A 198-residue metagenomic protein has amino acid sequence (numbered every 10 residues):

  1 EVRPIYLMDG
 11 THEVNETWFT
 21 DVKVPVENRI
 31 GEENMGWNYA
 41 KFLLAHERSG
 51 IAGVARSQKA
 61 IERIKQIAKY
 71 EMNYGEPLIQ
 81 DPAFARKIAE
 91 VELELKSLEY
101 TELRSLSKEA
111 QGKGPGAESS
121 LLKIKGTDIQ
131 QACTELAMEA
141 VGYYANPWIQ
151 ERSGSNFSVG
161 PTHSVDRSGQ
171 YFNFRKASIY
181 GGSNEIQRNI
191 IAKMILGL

Functional and structural regions predicted by a protein language model:
E1, E16-W18, S97, K123 (+3 more regions): Structured core elements
E1-K69, N73, I190-K193, G197-L198: FAD-binding core of flavoproteins
V14, W18, W37-Y39, Y100-L103 (+3 more regions): Tryptophan-centric aromatic hotspots in well-structured domains and transmembrane helices
N34-H46, G50-V54, V141-L198: Glycine-rich phosphate/cofactor-binding loops in nucleotide/flavin-utilizing enzymes
G53-V54, V91-E94: Amphipathic, heptad-repeat-like alpha-helical segments
N73, P82, K96-S158: C-terminal helix-coil-helix/basic helical segment that borders enzyme active sites and/or dimer interfaces and provides
